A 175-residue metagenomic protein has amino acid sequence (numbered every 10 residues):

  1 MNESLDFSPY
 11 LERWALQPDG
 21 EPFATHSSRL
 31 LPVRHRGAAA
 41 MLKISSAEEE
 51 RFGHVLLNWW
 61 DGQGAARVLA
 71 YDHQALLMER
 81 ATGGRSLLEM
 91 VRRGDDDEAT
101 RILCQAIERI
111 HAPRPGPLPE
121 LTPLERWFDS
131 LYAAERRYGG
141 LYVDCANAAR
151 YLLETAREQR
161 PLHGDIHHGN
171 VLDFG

Functional and structural regions predicted by a protein language model:
M1-R67, Y71, F174: Conserved NTP-binding catalytic cores of kinases and kinase-like/nucleotidyltransferase enzymes across multiple kinase
N2-E3, F7-S8, P115-G164, F174: An alpha-helical support segment within catalytic cores of ATP-dependent transferases
L11-W14, I107, H111: Hydrophobic, Leu/Ile/Phe/Ala-enriched alpha-helical segments that form helix-helix packing faces
T25, G164-H167: A short acidic Gly-Thr/Ser loop motif
G37-L42, R51, V55-W59, H111 (+4 more regions): Extended interaction regions within the primary functional domain
A38-L77, A81, R85-I110: A conserved alpha-helical element in kinase catalytic cores
G169-V171: Hydrophobic residue at the +6 position relative to the catalytic HRD Asp in the kinase catalytic loop
